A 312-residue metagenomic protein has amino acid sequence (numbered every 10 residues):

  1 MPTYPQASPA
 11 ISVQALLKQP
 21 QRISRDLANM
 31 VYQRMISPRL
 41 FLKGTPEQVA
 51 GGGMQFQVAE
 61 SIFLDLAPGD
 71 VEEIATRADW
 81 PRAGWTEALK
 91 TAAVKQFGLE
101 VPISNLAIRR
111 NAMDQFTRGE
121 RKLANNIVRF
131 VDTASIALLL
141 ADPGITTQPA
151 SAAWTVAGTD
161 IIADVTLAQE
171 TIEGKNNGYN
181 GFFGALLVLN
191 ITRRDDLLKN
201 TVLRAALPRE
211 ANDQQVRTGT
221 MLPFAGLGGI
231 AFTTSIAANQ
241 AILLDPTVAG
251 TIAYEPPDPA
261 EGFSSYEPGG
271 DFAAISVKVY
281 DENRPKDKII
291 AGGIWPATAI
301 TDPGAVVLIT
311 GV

Functional and structural regions predicted by a protein language model:
M1-R39: N-terminal alpha-helical "arm" segments
P2-A7, T201-V312: Sequence/fold signature of self-assembling virion shell proteins
N29-F97: Assembly/oligomerization interface modules of large self-assembling protein complexes
V94-L106: Residues forming anionic-ligand binding surfaces in small-molecule and nucleic-acid pockets of primarily soluble enzymes
L99, F183-L187, K286-K288: Structural beta-strand/beta-sheet cores of well-ordered domains, especially the beta-sheet scaffolds that support
P102-S104, L187-R193, D245, T301-D302: Helix N-cap / beta->alpha transition motif
I103-G178, L308-V312: Alpha-helical scaffold segments that mediate packing/assembly in large oligomeric complexes
G144-G219: Extended, solvent-exposed, turn-rich assembly/linker loops in the middle of proteins
